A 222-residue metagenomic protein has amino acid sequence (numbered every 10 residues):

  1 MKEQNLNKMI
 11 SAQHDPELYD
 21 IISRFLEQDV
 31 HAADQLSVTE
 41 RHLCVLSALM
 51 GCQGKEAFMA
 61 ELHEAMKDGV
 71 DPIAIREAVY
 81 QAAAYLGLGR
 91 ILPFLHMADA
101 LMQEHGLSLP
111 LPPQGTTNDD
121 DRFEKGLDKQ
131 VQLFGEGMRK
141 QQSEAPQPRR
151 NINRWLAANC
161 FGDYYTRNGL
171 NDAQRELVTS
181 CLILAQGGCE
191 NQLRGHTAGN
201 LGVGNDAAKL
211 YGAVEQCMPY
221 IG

Functional and structural regions predicted by a protein language model:
M1-T39, G51-C52, E56-H63, K67 (+3 more regions): Acidic, glycine/proline-rich low-complexity segments that act as flexible tails and inter-domain linkers
E40-L49, A78-V79, R175-L184, A213-C217: Short, structured motif recognition centered on aromatic/hydrophobic residues
V45-E56, G188: Alpha-helical bundle segments that constitute or directly flank the non-heme di-iron/ferroxidase center
V70-A74: Winged helix-turn-helix DNA-binding recognition segment
E77, A83-G89: Substrate/cofactor-recognition hotspot
N171-A208: Glycine/small-residue-rich hydrophobic helix-like segments
